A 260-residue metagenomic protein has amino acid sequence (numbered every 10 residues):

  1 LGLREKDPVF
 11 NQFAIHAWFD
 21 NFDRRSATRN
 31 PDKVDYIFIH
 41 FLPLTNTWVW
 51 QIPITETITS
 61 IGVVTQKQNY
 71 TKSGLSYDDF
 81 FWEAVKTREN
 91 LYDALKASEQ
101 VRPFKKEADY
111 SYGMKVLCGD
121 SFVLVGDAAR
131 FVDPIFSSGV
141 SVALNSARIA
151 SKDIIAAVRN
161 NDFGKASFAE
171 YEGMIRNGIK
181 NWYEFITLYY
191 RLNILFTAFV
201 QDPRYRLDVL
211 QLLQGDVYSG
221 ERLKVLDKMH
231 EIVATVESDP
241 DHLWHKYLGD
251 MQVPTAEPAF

Functional and structural regions predicted by a protein language model:
L1-Y92: Predominantly flavin-linked oxidoreductase catalytic cores and closely associated redox partners
L3, N21, R25, T87-A94 (+5 more regions): A structural signal for alpha-helix termini and helix-coil/disorder junctions
I15-F19, W48-Q51, Y110, F122 (+2 more regions): Tryptophan-centric aromatic hotspots in well-structured domains and transmembrane helices
D20-T28, I52, T87-R88, K96-R102 (+3 more regions): Low-complexity, flexible helical/coil segments
D32-L42, L95-V101, E107-Y110, E170 (+2 more regions): A general structural signal for short secondary-structure boundary/capping elements
E56-T57, T65-Q68, N90-D93, E99 (+4 more regions): FAD-dependent flavoprotein oxygenase/oxidase catalytic domain
N69-D153, R159-E170, N177: FAD/FMN-dependent oxidoreductases across multiple families
K152-F260: C-terminal helical "tail/cap" subdomain of flavin- and related membrane-associated enzymes
